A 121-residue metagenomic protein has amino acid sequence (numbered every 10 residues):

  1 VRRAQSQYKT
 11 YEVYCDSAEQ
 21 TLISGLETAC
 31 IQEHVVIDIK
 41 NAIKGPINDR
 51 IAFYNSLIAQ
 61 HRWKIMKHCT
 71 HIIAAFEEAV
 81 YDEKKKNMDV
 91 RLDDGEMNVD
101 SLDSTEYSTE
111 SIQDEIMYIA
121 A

Functional and structural regions predicted by a protein language model:
V1-L92, E115-I119: Mg2+-dependent endonuclease catalytic cores in nucleic-acid-processing enzymes, primarily RNase H-like
D94-A120: Acidic, Mg2+-coordinating catalytic module of metal-dependent nucleases/exonucleases that use a two-metal-ion mechanism
